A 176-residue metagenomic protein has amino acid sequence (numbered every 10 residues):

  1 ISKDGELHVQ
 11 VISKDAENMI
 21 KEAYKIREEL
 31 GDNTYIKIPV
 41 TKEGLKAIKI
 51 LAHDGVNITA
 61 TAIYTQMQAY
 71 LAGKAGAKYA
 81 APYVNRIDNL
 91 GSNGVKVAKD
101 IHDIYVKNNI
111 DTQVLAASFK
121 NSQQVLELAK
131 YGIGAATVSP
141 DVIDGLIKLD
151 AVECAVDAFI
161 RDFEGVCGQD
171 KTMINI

Functional and structural regions predicted by a protein language model:
I1-H8, E28-E29, L45-I58, G94-V114 (+1 more regions): Alpha-helix-loop-beta-strand connector modules within alpha/beta enzyme cores
I1-I50, V84: Active-site beta->alpha loop and helix N-cap motifs at the rims of alpha/beta catalytic domains
G5-V11, T34-I38, V56-T61, A80-P82 (+2 more regions): Hydrophobic faces of well-ordered beta-strands that scaffold small-molecule active sites in alpha/beta enzyme cores
Q10-K14, P39-E43, I63-T65, V84-I87 (+2 more regions): Active-site beta-loop-alpha junctions enriched in small/polar residues
K21-I26, A47, T65-A75, K120-G134: Catalytic cores of alpha/beta
T34-A80: Hydrophobic, well-structured mid-protein blocks that either form specific transmembrane helices
A62, Y79-L90, G132-V152: Glycine-rich phosphate-binding active-site loops on the catalytic face of alpha/beta enzymes
T137-I176: Flexible C-terminal active-site loop/helix
